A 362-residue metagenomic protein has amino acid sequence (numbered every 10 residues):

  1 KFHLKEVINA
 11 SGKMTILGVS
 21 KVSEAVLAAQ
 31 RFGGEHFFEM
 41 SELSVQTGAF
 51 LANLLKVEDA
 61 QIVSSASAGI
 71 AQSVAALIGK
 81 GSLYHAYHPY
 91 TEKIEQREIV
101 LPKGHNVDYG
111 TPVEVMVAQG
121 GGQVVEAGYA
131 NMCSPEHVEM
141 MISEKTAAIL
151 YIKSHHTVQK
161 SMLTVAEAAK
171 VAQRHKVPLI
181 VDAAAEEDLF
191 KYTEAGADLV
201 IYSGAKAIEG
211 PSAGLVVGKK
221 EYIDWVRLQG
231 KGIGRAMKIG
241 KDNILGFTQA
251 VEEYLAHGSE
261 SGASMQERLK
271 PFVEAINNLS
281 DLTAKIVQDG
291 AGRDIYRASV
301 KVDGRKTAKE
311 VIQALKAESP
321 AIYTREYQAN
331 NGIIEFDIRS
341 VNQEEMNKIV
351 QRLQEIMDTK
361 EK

Functional and structural regions predicted by a protein language model:
K1-L17, K21, G48-L51, K56-L255 (+4 more regions): Conserved PLP-enzyme active-site core in the AAT-like
T15-V26, F37-V45: A structural motif shared across PLP-dependent enzymes of the aminotransferase-like
A25, V171, W225, Q229 (+3 more regions): Generic non-transmembrane alpha-helical segments
M40-V45, D59-A60, E186, A236-K238 (+4 more regions): Flexible, glycine/charged-enriched surface loops at secondary-structure junctions
E253-E260, R339: Glycine-rich phosphate/diphosphate-binding loops and the adjacent beta-loop-alpha structural elements that coordinate
N277-Q351: Conserved C-terminal alpha-helix-loop-beta "cap" of PLP-dependent enzymes that closes/shapes the active-site mouth
